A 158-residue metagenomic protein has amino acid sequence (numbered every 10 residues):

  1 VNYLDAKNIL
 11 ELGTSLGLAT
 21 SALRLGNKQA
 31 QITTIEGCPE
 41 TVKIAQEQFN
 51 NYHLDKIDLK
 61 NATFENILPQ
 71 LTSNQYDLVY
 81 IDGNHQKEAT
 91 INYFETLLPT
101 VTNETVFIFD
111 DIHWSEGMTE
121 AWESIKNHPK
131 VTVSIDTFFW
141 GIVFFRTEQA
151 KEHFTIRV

Functional and structural regions predicted by a protein language model:
V1-E65: SAM cofactor-binding core of SAM-dependent methyltransferases, primarily the Rossmann-like beta-alpha-beta module
A6, Q75-Y76, V131: Local beta-strand N-terminus motif with an aromatic residue
I9, T34, Y80, I108-F109: Generic enzyme active-site microenvironment
G26-N27, L71-T72, V101: A generic alpha-to-beta junction signature in SAM-dependent methyltransferases
L54, S73-N74, T102-N103: Active-site acidic short loop of glycosyltransferases
P69-V79: A short acidic, Gly/Pro-enriched loop at the edge of an enzyme's catalytic core that lines a small-molecule cofactor
D82-H85: Switch II (G3) loop of P-loop NTPases
E88-V158: C-terminal substrate-binding/active-site "lid" region of AdoMet-derived donor-dependent transferases
